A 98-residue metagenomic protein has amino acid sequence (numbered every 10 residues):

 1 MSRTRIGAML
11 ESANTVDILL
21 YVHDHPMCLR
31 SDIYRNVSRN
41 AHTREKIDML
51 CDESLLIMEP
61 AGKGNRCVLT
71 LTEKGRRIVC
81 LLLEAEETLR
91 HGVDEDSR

Functional and structural regions predicted by a protein language model:
M1, R77-R98: Amphipathic alpha-helical dimerization/coiled-coil segments that flank or bridge DNA-binding/regulatory modules
M1-D17: Short alpha-helical segments that sit at the start of domains
S12-C28: Short amphipathic alpha-helical interface segments
M27-N36: Short acidic, hydrophobic short linear motifs in intrinsically disordered regions
L29, I57-M58, T70: Short beta-strand(s) of the beta-wing in winged-helix/HTH DNA-binding folds
V37-E53: Short amphipathic alpha-helical interaction segments
C51-K63: A short, conserved structural fragment
K63-L82: Basic, amphipathic "hinge/linker" alpha-helix immediately C-terminal to the N-terminal HTH DNA-binding motif
